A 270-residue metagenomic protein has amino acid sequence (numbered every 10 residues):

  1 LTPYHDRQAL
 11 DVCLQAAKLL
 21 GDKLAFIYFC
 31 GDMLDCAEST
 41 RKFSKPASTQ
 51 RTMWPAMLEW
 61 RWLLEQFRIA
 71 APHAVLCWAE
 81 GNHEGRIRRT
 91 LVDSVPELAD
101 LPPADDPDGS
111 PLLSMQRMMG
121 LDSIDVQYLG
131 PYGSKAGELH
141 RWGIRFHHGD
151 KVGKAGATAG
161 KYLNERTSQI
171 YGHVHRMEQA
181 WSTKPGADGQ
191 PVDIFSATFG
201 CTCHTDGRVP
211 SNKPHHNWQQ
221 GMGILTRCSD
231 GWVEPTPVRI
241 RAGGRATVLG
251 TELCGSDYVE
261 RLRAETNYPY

Functional and structural regions predicted by a protein language model:
L1-H5, H148-K151: Short, flexible loop/turn elements at secondary-structure junctions
P3-L121, Y270: Core catalytic region of metal-dependent phosphoesterases/phosphodiesterases, especially metallo-beta-lactamase-like
D11-Q15, L64-E65, Y132-K135, K154-A159: A generic local structural motif
L24, H73, H140, N164-E165: Alpha-helical hydrophobic/aromatic positions enriched in membrane-embedded helices and signal peptides
I27-C30, V75-E80, Y128, F146-H148 (+2 more regions): A structural signal for short, well-ordered beta-strand segments and their strand-loop junctions that often border
P111-G153, N164: Hydrophobic, aromatic-enriched interface-forming segments
W142-V238: Conserved beta-sheet core of the metallophosphoesterase superfamily
Q220, T226-Y270: A short C-terminal boundary segment appended to hydrolase-like catalytic domains
